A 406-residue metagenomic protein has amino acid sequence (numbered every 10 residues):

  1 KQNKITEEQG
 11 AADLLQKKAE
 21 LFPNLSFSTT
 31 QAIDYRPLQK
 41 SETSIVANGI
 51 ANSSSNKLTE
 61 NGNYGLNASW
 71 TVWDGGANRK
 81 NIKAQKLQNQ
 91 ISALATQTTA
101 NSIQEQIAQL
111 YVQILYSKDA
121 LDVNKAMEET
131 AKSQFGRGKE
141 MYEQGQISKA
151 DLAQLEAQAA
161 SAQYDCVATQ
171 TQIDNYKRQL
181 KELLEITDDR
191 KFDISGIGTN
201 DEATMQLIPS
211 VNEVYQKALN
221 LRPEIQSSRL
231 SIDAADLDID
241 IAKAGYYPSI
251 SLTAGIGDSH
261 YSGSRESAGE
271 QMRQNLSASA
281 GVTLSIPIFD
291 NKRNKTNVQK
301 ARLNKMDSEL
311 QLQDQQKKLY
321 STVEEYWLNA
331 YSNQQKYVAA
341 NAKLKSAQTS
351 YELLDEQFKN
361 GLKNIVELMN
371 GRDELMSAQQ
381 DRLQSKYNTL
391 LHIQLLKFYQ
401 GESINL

Functional and structural regions predicted by a protein language model:
K1-Q109, I250, A254, K292-K295: Short flexible linkers and secondary-structure junctions
Q2-I5, K18-A19, L58, V72-A100 (+5 more regions): Sec/SRP-type N-terminal targeting helices
E8-Q9, A19, S161-I186, L344-E402: Short segments within alpha-helical structural elements
A12, S102-K217, N329, N333 (+1 more regions): Periplasmic alpha-helical coiled-coil/stalk elements that build and connect Gram-negative outer-membrane
S28-W70, I197-L207, D240, T253-I286 (+1 more regions): Small/polar, glycine/serine/threonine/aspartate-rich low-complexity segments that form flexible
V46-A51, I186-A254, L406: Amphipathic alpha-helical coiled-coil scaffold segments and their short linker/junction regions
